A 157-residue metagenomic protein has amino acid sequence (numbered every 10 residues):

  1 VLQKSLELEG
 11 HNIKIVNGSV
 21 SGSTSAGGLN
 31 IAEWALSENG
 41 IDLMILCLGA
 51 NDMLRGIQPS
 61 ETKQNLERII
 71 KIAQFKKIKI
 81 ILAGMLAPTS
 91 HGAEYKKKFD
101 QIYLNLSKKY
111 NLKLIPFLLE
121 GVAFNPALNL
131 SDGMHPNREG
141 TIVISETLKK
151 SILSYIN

Functional and structural regions predicted by a protein language model:
K4-H11, G27-N157: Alpha-helical cap/lid subdomain in secreted, periplasmic, or secretory-pathway luminal O-acyl-processing enzymes
E9-T24: A short beta-strand-loop structural module common to alpha/beta enzyme folds
